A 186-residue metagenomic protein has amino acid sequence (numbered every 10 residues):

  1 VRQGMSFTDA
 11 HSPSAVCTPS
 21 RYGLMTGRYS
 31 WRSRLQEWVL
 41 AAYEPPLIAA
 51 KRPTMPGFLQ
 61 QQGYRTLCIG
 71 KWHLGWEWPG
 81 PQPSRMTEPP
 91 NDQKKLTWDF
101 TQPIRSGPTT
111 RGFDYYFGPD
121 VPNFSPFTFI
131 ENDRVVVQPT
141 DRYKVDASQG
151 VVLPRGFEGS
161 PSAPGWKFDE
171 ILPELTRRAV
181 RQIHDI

Functional and structural regions predicted by a protein language model:
V1-I186: Formylglycine-dependent sulfatase
